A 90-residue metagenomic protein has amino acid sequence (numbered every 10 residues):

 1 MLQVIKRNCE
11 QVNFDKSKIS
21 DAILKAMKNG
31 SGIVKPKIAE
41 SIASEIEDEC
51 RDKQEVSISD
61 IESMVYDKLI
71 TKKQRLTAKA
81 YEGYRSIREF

Functional and structural regions predicted by a protein language model:
M1-F90: Long, C-terminal-biased catalytic regions of enzyme "large/alpha" subunits
